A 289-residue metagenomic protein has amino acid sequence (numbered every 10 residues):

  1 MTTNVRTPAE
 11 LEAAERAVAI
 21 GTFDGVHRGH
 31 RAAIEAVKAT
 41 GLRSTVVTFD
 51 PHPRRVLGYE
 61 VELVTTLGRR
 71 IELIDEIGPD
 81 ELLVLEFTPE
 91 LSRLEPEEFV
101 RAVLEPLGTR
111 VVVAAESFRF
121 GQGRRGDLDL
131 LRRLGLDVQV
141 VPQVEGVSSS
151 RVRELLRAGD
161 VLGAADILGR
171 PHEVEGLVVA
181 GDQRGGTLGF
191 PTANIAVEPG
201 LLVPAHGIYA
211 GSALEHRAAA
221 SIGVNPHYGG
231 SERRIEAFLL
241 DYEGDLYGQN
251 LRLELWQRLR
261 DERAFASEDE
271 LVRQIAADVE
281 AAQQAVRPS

Functional and structural regions predicted by a protein language model:
M1-E10: Short acidic-hydrophobic, aromatic-tinged amphipathic segments that line or gate anion-handling sites
N4-V5, L82, V138: Generic structural signal for residues in well-ordered beta-strands
E10-E72: N-terminal catalytic cores of NTP/NDP-binding nucleotidyl/phosphoryl-transfer enzymes
H27, I74, V112, A164 (+2 more regions): Residue-level signal for inorganic ion chemistry
P53-L134: N-terminal Rossmann-like or analogous alpha/beta NTP/dinucleotide-binding catalytic cores that position adenine
D127, R132-V224: Glycine-rich, Lys/Arg-enriched anion-binding loops that position phosphate/diphosphate groups for phosphoryl
D182-S289: Phosphate/ribose-recognition catalytic cores of enzymes acting on nucleotide-derived substrates
